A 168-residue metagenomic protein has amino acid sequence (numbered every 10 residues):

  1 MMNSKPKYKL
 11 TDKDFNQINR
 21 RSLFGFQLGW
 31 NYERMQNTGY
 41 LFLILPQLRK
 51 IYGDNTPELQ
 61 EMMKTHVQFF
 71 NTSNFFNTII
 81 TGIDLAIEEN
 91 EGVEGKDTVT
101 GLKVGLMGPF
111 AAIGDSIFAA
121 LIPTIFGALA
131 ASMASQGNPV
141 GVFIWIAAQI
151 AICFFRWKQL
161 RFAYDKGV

Functional and structural regions predicted by a protein language model:
M1-T98: Soluble N-terminal domains of membrane-associated systems
I18, I44, I51, I79-I83 (+6 more regions): Weak global preference for isoleucine
M62, P109-I117, N138, V142: Hydrophobic, aromatic-rich alpha-helical transmembrane segments and their membrane-interface anchor motifs
V67, V93, V99, V104 (+2 more regions): Extended aliphatic helical segments
I83-E91, G105, T124-G127, K166-V168: Short alpha-helical linear motifs
T98-S132: Transmembrane alpha-helical segments and their cytosolic interface motifs in multi-pass membrane proteins
T124-I125, L129-V168: Membrane-embedded alpha-helical modules
